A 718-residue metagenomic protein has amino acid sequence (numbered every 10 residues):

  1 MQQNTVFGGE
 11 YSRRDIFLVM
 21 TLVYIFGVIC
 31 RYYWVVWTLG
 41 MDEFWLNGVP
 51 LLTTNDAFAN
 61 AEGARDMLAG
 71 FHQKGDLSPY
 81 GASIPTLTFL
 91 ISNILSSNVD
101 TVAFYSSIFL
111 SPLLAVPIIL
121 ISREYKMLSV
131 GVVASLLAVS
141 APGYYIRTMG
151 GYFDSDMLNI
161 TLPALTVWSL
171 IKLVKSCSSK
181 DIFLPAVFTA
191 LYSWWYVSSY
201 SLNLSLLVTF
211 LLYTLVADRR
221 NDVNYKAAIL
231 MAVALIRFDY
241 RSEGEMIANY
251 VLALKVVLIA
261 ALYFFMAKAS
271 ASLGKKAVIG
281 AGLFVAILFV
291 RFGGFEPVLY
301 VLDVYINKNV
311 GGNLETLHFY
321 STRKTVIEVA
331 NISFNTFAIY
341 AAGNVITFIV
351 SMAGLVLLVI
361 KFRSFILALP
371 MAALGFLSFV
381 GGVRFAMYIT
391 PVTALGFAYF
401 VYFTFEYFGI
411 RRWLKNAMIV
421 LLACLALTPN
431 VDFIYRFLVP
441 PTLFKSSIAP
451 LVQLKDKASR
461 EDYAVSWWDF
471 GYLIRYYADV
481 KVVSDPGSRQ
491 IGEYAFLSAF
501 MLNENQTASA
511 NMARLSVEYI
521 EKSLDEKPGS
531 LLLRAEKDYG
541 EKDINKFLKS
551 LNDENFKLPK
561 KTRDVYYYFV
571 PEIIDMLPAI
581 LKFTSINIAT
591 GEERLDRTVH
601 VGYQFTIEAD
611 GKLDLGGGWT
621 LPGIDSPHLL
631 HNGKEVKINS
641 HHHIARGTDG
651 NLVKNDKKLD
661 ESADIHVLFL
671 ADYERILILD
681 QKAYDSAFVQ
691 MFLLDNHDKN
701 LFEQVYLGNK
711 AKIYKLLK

Functional and structural regions predicted by a protein language model:
M1-L46, I118, G131-V132, V257-A286 (+2 more regions): Start-transfer (signal-anchor) and selected internal transmembrane alpha helices of multi-pass inner/ER membrane
Y24-V28, S106-I121, V130-V174, D181-T214 (+3 more regions): Membrane-embedded helix bundles of polyisoprenyl
Y32-Y125, S129-A164, Y192: Active-site lumenal/periplasmic loops and adjacent helix-entry segments of GT-C-fold, multi-pass membrane
A64, L68, K415-S488, Y494 (+2 more regions): Extracytoplasmic
F210-L211, L258-L273, A342-F362: Hydrophobic, aromatic-rich transmembrane alpha-helices and their immediate juxtamembrane boundary segments
V278-F284, L395, Y399-F433: Signature aromatic-anchored transmembrane alpha helix within multi-pass, membrane-resident enzymes that catalyze glycan
V350, L367-L369, L374-I410: Hydrophobic/aromatic-rich transmembrane helices and adjacent perimembrane loops
K481-I574, G591-S662: Luminal/periplasmic acceptor-recognition loop/helix of membrane-associated glycosyltransferases
